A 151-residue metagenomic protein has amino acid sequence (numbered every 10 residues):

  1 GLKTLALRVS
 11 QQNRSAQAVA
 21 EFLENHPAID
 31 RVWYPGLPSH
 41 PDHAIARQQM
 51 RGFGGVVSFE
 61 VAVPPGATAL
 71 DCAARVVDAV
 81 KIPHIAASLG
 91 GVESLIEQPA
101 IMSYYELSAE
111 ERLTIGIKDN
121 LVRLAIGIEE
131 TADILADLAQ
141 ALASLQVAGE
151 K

Functional and structural regions predicted by a protein language model:
G1, P35-L37, V80, P99 (+1 more regions): Fold-independent oxyanion-binding glycine-rich loops and adjacent beta-strand/coil segments at enzyme active sites
G1-A20: A conserved active-site cap/scaffold subdomain adjacent to cofactor or substrate pockets
L2, G52-V56, D119-R123: Short, solvent-exposed beta-strand edge segments and adjacent coil->beta transition regions
R8, P65-A67, E93-K151: PLP-dependent enzyme catalytic core of the Aspartate aminotransferase-like
Q17-S94, L107-L113, K151: Conserved small-domain helix->loop->beta segment predominantly found in fold-type I
